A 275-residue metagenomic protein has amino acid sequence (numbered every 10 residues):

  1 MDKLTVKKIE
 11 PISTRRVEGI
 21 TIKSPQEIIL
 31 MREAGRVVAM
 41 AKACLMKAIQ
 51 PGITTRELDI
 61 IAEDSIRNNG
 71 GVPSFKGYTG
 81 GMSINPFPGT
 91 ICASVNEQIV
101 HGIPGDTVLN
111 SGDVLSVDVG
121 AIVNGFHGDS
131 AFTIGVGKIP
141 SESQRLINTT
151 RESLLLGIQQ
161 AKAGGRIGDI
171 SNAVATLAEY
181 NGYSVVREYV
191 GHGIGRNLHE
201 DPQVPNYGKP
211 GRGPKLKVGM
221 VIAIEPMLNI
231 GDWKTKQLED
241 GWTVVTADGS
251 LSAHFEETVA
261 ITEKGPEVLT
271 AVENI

Functional and structural regions predicted by a protein language model:
M1-I275: Active-site neighborhoods and metal-handling regions in enzymes and metal-associated proteins
